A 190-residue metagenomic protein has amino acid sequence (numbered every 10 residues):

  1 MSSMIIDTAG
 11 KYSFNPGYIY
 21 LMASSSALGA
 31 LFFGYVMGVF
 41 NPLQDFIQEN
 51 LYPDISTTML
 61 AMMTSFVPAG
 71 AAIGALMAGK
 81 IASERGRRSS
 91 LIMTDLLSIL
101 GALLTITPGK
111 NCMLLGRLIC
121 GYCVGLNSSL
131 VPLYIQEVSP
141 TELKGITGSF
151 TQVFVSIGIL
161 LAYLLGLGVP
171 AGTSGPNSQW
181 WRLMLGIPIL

Functional and structural regions predicted by a protein language model:
M1-L190: Transmembrane-helix signature of 12-pass secondary carriers
